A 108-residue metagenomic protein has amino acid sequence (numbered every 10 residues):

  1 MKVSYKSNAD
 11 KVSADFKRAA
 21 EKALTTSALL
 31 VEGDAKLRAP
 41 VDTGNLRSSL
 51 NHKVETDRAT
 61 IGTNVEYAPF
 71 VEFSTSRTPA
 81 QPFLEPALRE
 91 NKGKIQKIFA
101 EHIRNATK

Functional and structural regions predicted by a protein language model:
M1-K108: Short, Lys/Arg-rich flexible segments
